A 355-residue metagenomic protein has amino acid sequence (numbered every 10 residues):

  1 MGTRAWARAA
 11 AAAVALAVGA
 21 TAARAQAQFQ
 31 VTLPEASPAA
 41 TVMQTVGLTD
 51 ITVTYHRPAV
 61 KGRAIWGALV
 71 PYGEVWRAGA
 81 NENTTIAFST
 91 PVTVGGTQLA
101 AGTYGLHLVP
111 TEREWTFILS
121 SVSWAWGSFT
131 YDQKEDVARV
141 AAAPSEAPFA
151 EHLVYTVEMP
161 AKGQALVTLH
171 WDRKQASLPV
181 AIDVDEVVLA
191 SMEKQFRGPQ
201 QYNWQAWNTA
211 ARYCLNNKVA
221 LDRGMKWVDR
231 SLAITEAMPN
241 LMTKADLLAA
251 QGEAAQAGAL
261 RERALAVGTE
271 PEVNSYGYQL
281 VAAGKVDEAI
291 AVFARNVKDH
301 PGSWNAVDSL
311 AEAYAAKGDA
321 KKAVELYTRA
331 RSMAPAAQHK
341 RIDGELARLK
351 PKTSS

Functional and structural regions predicted by a protein language model:
M1-A11: Bacterial N-terminal signal peptides that target proteins for export
A9-A20: Bacterial N-terminal signal peptides
T21-Q26: Sec/Tat signal peptide C-region and signal peptidase I cleavage site
A27-T45: Short N-terminal segments immediately surrounding and downstream of signal-peptide cleavage
D50-A101, H107-A206, T235: Extended, well-structured beta-strand/loop surface patches that form recognition or cofactor-anchoring regions within
Q195-R230, T235, M242-S309: Alpha-helical adaptor scaffolds
D222-M225, A255-G258, I290, K321-V324 (+2 more regions): Conserved positions within tetratricopeptide repeat
E270, Q279, A316, V324-S355: Terminal, low-structured helical/coil segments at or just beyond the last alpha-helical repeat
